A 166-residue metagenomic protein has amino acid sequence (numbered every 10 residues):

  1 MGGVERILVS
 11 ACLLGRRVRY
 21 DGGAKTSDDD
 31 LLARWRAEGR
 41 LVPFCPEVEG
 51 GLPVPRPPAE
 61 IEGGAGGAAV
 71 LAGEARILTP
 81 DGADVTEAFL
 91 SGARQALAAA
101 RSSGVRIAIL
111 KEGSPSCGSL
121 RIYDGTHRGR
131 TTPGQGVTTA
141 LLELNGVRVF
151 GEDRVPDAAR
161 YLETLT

Functional and structural regions predicted by a protein language model:
G2-G3, E49, A59, A68-A99 (+1 more regions): Divalent-metal-activated hydrolytic enzyme cores
R6-A11, P43: Short, hydrophobic/glycine-enriched beta-strand segments
C12, K111-S114, R154: Short, well-ordered beta-to-alpha junction loops that form the rim of enzyme active sites and present histidine/acidic
G15-D21: Short N-terminal binding/cap micro-motifs at the start of the first secondary-structure element
R17, L52-P53, S116-S119: Short catalytic/ligand-binding loop motif for oxyanion handling, primarily in non-cytosolic enzymes, centered on
K25-R76: Short, surface-exposed acidic-centric catalytic microdomains
R106: Short acidic/polar active-site loop segments enriched in Thr and Asp
G113, C117-T139: Short Gly/Thr/Asp-enriched flexible loops that form oxyanion-binding sites at enzyme active sites
